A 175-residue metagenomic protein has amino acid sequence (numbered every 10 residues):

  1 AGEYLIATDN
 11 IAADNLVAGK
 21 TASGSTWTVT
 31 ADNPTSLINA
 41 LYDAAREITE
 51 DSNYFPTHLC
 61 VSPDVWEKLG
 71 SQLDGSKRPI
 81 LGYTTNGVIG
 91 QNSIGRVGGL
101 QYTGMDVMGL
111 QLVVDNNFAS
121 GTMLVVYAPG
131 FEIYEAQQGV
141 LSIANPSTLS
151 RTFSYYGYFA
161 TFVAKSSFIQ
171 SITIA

Functional and structural regions predicted by a protein language model:
A1-E47, S171-A175: Alpha-helical scaffold segments that mediate packing/assembly in large oligomeric complexes
A1-T21, T49-E67, L112, V140-V163: Long, contiguous amphipathic alpha-helices that act as assembly "spine/axial" helices in icosahedral shell and virion
W27-E50, V61-Y102, L112: A beta-strand-loop signature enriched in Asp, Gly, Thr, and Trp that corresponds to the sialidase/neuraminidase Asp-box
G75-A175: Sequence/fold signature of self-assembling virion shell proteins
